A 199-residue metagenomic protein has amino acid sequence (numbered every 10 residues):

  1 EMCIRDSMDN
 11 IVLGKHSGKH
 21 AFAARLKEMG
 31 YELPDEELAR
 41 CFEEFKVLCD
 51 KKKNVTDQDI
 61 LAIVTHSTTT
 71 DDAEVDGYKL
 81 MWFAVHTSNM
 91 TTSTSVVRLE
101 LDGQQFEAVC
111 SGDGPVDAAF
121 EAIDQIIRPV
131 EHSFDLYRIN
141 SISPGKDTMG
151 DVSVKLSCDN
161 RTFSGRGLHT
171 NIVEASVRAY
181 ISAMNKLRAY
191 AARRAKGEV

Functional and structural regions predicted by a protein language model:
R5-V199: Terminal or standalone catalytic/regulatory effector modules within metabolic enzymes and repeat proteins
